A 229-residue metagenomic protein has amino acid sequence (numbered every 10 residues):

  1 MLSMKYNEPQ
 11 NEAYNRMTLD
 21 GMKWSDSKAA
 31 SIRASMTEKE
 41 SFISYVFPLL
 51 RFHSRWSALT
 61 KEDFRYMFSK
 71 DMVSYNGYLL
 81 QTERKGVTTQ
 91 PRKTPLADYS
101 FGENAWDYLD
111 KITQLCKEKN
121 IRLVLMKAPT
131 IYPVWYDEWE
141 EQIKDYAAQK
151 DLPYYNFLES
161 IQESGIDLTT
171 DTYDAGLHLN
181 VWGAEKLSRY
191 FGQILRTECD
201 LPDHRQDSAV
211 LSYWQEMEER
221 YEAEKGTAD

Functional and structural regions predicted by a protein language model:
L2-K119, Q206-D229: Secreted/periplasmic serine-hydrolase-like ester/acetyl group-modifying domain
L2-Q10, P133-D137, S164-L168: Extracytoplasmic/secreted cell-surface and envelope-processing proteins
L80-S164: Flexible, glycine-rich surface segments
D137-D229: C-terminal regions of proteins
